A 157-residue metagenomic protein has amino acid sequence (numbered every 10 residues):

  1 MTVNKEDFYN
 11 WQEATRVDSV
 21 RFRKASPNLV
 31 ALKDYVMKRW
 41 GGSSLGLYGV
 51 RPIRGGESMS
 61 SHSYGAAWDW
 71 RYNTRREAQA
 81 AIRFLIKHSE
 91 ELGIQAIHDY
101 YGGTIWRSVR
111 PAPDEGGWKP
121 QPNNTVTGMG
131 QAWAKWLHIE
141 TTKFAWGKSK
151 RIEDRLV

Functional and structural regions predicted by a protein language model:
M1-V109, K135-T141: Secreted/periplasmic proteins that engage bacterial cell-wall peptidoglycan
P113-V157: Active-site or metal-binding loop neighborhoods of secreted/extracellular toxin and effector enzymes
